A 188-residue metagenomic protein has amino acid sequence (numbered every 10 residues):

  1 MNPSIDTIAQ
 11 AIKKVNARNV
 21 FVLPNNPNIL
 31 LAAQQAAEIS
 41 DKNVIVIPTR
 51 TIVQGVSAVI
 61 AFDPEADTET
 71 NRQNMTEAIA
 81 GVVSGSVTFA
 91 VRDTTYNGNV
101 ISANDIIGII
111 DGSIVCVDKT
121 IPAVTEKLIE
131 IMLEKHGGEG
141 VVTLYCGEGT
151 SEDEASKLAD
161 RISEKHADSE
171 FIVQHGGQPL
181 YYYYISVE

Functional and structural regions predicted by a protein language model:
M1-E188: N-terminal loops that bind phosphate or other acidic moieties and the adjacent beta-alpha structural core
